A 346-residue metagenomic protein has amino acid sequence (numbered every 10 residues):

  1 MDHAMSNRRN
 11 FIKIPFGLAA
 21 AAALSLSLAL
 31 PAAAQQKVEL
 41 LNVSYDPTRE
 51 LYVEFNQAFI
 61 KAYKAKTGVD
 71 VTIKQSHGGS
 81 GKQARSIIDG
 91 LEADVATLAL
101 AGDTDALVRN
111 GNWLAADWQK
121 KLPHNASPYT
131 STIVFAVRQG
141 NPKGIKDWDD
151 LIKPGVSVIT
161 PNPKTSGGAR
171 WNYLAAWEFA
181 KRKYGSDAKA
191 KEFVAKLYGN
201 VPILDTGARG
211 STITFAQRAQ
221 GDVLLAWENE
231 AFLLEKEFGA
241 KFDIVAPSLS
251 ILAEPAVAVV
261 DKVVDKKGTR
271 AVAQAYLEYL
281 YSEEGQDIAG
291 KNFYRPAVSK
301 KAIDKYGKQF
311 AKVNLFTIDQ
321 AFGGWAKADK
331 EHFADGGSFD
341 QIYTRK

Functional and structural regions predicted by a protein language model:
H3-L18: N-terminal secretory signal peptides and thylakoid transit peptides that target proteins across membranes
A29-P31: N-terminal signal peptide c-region/cleavage motif recognized by signal peptidases
Q35-T165, G307, D340-T344: N-terminal segment of the mature folded domain
V43-Y45, V137-Q139, S157-K183, L197-V201 (+1 more regions): Short beta-strand->loop
P47-L51, F55, Q83, A99-D103 (+9 more regions): Stable alpha-helical elements in mature extracytoplasmic
G140-K146, T165, E178-S186, V263-A271: Short helix-loop capping/hinge motifs at secondary-structure junctions, enriched in acidic/polar residues
R182-L249: Ligand-binding pocket segment of bilobal, Venus flytrap-like solute-binding proteins
V264-K346: Extracellular/periplasmic juxtamembrane helices and adjacent flexible linkers that interface with membrane partners
